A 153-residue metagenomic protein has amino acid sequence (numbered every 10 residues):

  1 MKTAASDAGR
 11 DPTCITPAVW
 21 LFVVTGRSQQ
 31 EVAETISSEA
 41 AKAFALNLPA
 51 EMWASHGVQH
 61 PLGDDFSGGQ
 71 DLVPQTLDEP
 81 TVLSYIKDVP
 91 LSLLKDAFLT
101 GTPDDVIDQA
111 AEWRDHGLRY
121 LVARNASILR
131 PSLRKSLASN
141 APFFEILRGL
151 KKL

Functional and structural regions predicted by a protein language model:
M1-A4, R130-L153: C-terminal helical cap(s) of enzyme catalytic domains, especially alpha/beta-barrels
T3-E112: An alpha-helical appendage that flanks or caps ligand/catalytic pockets
W20, I128-L129: Positions that flank functional sites
H116-G117: Structural motif
N125: Short secondary-structure boundary segments
